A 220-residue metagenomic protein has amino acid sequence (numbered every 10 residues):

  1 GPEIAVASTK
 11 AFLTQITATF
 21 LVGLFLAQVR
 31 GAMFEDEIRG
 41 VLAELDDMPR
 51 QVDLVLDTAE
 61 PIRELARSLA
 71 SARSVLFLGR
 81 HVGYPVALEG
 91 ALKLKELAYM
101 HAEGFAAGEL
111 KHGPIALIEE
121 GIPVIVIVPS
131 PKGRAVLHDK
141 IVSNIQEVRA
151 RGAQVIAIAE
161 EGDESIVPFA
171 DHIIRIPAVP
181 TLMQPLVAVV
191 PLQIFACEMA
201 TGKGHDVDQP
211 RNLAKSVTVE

Functional and structural regions predicted by a protein language model:
G1-E220: A SIS-like phosphosugar-recognition module
